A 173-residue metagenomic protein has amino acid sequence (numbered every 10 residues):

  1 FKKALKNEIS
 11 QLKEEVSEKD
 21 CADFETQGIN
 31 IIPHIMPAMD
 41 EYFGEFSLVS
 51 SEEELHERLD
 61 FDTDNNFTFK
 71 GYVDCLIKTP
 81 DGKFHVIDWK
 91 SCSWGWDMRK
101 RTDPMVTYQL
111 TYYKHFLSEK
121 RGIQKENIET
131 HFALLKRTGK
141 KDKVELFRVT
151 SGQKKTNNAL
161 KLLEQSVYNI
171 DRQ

Functional and structural regions predicted by a protein language model:
F1-L55: A non-catalytic, helix-rich entry segment at domain boundaries
K6, S10, H115-Q173: Metal-dependent nuclease catalytic regions and adjoining charged, substrate-binding loops involved in nucleic-acid end
E14, E18, R99-D103, L146-Q153: Active-site oxyanion-binding pockets that recognize sulfate/phosphate
V16-K19, A38, F61-T63, D97-R101 (+2 more regions): Short helix-to-loop capping/linker segments positioned immediately adjacent to catalytic or ligand/cofactor-binding
D23, Q27-N30, K70, M105-Y108 (+2 more regions): Generic recognition of stable, solvent-exposed alpha-helical segments in well-folded globular domains
N30, H34-P37, H85, Y112-E119 (+1 more regions): Residue-level signal for well-ordered alpha-helical scaffold segments within enzymatic catalytic domains
Y42-G44, I77-K83, E119-N127: Secondary-structure boundary elements
S50-T111, H115-S118: Non-catalytic protein-protein interaction segments used by genome-maintenance enzymes to assemble and couple activities
